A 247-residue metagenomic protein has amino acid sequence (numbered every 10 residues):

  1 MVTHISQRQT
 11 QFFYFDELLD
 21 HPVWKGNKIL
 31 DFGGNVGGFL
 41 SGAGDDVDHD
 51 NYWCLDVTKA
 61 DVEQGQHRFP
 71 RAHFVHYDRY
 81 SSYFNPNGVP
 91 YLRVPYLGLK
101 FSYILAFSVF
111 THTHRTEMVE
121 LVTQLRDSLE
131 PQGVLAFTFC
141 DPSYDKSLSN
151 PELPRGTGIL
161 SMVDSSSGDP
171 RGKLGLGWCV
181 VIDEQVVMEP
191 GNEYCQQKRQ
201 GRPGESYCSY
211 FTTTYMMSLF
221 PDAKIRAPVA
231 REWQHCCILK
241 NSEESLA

Functional and structural regions predicted by a protein language model:
M1-G26, V36-P95, V134-A247: Class I (Rossmann-like) S-adenosyl-L-methionine-dependent methyltransferase catalytic domain, capturing the SAM-binding
N27, S102: Conserved acidic residues
F32: Conserved beta-strand/loop positions that form the S-adenosyl-L-methionine
L105: A conserved beta-strand element that flanks and buttresses the S-adenosyl-L-methionine
S108-V109: Short catalytic micro-motifs in class I SAM-dependent methyltransferases
H114-R115: Helix-capping/helix-break motifs at membrane-protein junctions, especially on the cytosolic side just before or after
V119-P131: A short glycine-rich, Lys/Arg-flanked "PGG" loop and its adjoining helix->strand segment in the class I
